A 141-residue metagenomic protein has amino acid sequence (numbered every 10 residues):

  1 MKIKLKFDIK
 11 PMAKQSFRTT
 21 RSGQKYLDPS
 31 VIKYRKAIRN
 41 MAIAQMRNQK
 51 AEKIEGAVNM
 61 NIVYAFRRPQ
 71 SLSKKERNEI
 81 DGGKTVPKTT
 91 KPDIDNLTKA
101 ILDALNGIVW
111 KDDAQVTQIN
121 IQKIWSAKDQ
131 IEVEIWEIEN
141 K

Functional and structural regions predicted by a protein language model:
M1-K141: Acidic, proline/glycine-enriched N-terminal capping motif
